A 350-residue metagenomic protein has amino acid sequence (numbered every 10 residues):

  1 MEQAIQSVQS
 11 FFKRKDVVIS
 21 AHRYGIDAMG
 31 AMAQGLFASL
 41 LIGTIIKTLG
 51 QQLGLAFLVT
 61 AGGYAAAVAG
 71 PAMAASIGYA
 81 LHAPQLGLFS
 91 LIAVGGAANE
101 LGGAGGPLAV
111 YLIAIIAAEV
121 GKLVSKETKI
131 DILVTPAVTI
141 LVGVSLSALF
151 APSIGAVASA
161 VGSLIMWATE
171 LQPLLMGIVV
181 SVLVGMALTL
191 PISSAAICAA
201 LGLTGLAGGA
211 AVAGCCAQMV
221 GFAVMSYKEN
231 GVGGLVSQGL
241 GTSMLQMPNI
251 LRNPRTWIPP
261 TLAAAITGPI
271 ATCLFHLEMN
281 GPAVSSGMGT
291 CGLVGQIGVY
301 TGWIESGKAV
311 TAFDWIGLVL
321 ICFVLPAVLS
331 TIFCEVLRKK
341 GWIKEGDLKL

Functional and structural regions predicted by a protein language model:
E2-L350: Pore-lining transmembrane helices
